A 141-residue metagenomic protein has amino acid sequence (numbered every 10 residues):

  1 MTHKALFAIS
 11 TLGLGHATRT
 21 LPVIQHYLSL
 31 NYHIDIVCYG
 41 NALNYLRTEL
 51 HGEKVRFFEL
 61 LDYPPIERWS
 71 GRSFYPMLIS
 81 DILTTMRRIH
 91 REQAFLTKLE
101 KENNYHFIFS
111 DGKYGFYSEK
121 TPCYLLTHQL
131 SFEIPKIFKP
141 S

Functional and structural regions predicted by a protein language model:
H3, N104-H106, T121: Conserved acidic residues
K4-T11, D35-L83: Conserved nucleotide-sugar phosphate-binding/catalytic loop shared by glycosyltransferases and other
L6, H33-D35, F107, Y124: A structural signal for isolated positions on well-ordered beta-strands in alpha/beta enzyme cores
I9-L21: A short, glycine/small-residue-rich beta-strand->loop->alpha-helix junction that serves as a flexible
V23-Y32: A short, Lys/Arg-enriched amphipathic alpha-helix followed by its capping loop at the start of a domain
Y45-H51, Y114-T121: Short loop/helix-cap segments at secondary-structure boundaries that form the rim of catalytic
R72-G115: Conserved nucleotide-sugar donor-binding subdomain of glycosyltransferases
K120-S141: Active-site-proximal region of nucleotide-activated glycan assembly enzymes, centered on histidine/acidic-rich loops
